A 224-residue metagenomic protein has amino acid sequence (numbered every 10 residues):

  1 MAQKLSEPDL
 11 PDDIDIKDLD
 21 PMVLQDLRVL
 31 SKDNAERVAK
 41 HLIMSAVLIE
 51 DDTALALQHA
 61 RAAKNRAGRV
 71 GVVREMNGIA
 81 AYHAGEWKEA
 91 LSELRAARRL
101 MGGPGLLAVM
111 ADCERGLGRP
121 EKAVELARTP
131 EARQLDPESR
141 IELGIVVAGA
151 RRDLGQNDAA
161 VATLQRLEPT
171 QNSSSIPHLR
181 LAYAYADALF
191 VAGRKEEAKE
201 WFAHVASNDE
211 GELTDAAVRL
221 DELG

Functional and structural regions predicted by a protein language model:
V29-N65, M76, Y82: Alpha-helical segment of the N-proximal tetratricopeptide repeat
M44, M76-N77, M110, V147 (+3 more regions): Structural register within alpha-helical repeat arrays
V47, A80, A111-C113, A150 (+2 more regions): Residue-level signature for tetratricopeptide repeat
I49-D51, A84, L117, L154 (+1 more regions): Structural motif corresponding to the intra-repeat A-B loop/turn of tetratricopeptide repeats
T53-A54, W87, P120, N157 (+1 more regions): TPR-repeat structural position
P104-L107, L135-E142, Q171-L179, S207-L220: Boundary/linker segments of alpha-helical solenoid repeat arrays
